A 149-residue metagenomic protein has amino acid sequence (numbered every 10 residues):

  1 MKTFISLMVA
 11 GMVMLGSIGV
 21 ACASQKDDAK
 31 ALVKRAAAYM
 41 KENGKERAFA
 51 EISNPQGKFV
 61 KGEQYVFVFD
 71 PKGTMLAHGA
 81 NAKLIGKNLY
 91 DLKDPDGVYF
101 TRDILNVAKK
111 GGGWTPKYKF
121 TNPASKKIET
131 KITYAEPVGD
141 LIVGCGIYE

Functional and structural regions predicted by a protein language model:
K2-E149: N-terminal membrane-sensor/transducer module of prokaryotic signaling receptors
